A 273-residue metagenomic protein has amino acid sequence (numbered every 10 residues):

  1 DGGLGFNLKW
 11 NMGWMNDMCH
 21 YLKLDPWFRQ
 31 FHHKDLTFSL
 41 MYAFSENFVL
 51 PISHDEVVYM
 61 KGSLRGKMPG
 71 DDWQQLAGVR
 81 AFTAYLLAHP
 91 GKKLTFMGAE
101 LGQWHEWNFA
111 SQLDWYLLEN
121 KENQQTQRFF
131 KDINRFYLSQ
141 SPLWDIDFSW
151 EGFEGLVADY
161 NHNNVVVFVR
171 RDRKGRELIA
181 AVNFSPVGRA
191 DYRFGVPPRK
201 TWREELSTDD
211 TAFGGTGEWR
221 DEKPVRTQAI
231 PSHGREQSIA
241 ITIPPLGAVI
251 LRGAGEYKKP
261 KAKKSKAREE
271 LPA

Functional and structural regions predicted by a protein language model:
D1-F28, T37-A43, W104-W107: Substrate-binding cleft/loops of secretory-pathway carbohydrate-active enzymes
L8, G13-W14, P51-S53, L117: Intrinsic disorder/low-complexity signature
L24-V57, F82-T83: Glycoside hydrolase catalytic-domain groove-lining segments
F28-F31, D55, M60-T95, A99-A273: Carbohydrate-interacting/catalytic domains
